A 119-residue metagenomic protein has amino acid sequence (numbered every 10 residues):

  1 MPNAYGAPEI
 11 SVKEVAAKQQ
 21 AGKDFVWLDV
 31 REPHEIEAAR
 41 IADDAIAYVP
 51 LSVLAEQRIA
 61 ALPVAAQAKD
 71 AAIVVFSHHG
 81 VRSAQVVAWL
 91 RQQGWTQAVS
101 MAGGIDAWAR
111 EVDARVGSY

Functional and structural regions predicted by a protein language model:
M1-F25, P33-A72, V81-Y119: Rhodanese-like catalytic fold shared by cysteine-dependent sulfurtransferases and DSP/PTP-type phosphatases
V75-S77: Short, surface-exposed ligand- or partner-binding patches at beta-edge/loop junctions that are enriched in aromatics
